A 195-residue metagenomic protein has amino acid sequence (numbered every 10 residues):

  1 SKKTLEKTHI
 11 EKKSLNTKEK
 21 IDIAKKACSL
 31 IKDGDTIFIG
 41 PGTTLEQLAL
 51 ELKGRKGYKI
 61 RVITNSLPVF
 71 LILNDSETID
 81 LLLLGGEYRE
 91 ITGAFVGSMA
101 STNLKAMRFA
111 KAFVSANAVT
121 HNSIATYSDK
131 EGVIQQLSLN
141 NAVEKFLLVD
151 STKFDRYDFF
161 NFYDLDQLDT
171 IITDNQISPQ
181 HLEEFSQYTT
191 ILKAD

Functional and structural regions predicted by a protein language model:
S1-P41, L50-G57, N74-T78: HTH-adjacent hinge/linker in prokaryotic transcriptional regulators
L15-I23, N65, V96, K130: Short secondary-structure boundary/capping elements
G34, G57-K59, A142, L168: A general structural motif
I37-F38, V62, Y127: Conserved SAM-binding loop
P41-T43, N117: Short, well-ordered beta-to-alpha junction loops that form the rim of enzyme active sites and present histidine/acidic
Q47-E51, E184: A short acidic, amphipathic alpha-helical/loop segment
L67-D195: Conserved phosphate- and dinucleotide-binding cores of soluble alpha/beta proteins, encompassing both enzyme active
